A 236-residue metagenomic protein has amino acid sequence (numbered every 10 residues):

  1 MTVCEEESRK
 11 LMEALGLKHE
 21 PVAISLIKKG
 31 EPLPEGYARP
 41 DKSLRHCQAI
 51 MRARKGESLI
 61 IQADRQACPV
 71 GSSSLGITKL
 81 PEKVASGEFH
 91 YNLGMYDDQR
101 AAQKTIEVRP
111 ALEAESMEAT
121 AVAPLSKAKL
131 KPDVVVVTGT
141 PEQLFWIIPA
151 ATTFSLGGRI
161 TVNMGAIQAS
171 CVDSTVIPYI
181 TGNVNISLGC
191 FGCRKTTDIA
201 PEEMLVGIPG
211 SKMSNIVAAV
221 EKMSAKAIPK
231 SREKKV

Functional and structural regions predicted by a protein language model:
M1-T2: Ferredoxin-type iron-sulfur electron-transfer modules and their immediate structural context
E5-V236: Acidic, serine/proline-rich low-complexity intrinsically disordered regions
